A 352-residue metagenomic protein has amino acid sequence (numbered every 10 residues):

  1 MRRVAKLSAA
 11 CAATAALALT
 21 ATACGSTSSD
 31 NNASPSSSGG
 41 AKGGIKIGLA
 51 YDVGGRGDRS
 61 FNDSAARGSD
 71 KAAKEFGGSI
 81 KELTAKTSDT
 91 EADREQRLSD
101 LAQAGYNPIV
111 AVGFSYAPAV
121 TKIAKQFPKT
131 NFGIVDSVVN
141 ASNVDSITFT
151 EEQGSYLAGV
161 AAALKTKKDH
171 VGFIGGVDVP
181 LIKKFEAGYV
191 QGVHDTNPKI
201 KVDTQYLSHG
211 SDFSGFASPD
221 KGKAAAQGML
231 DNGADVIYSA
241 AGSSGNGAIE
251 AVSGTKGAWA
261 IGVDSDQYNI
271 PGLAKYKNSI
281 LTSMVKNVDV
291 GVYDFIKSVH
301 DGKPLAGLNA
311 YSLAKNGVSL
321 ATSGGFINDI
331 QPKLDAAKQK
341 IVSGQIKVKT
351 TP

Functional and structural regions predicted by a protein language model:
M1-A12: Bacterial N-terminal signal peptides that target proteins for export
R3-A5, S26, D30-P352: A residue-level marker of the well-folded mature domains of exported/periplasmic proteins
A13-L17: Core hydrophobic alpha-helical transmembrane segments of single-pass membrane proteins
A18-A23: C-terminal motif of bacterial Sec signal peptides marking the signal peptidase cleavage site
